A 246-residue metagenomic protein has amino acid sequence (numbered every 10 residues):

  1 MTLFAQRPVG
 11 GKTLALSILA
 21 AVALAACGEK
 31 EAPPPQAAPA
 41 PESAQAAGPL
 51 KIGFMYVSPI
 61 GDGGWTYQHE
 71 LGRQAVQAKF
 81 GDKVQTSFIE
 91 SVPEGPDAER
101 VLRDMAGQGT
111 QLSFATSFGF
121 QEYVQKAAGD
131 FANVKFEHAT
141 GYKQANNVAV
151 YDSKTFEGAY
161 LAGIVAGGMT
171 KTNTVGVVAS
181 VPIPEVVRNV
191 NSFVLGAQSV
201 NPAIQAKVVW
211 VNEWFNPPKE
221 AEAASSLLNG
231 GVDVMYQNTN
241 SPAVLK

Functional and structural regions predicted by a protein language model:
T2-A15: Bacterial N-terminal signal peptides that target proteins for export
A23-A26: C-terminal motif of bacterial Sec signal peptides marking the signal peptidase cleavage site
K30-K246: A residue-level marker of the well-folded mature domains of exported/periplasmic proteins
